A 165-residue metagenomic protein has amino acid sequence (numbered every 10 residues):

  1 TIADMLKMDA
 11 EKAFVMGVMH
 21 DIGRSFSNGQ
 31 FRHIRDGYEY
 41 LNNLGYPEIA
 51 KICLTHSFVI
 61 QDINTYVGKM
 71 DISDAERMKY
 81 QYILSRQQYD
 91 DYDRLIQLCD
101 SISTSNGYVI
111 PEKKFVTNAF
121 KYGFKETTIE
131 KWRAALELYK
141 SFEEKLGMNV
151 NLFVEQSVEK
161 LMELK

Functional and structural regions predicted by a protein language model:
M5-N118: Divalent metal-dependent catalytic cores for phosphoryl transfer on phosphate-bearing substrates
K125-K165: Charged phosphate-binding loop/patch that engages nucleotide di/tri-phosphates or the phosphate backbone of nucleic
